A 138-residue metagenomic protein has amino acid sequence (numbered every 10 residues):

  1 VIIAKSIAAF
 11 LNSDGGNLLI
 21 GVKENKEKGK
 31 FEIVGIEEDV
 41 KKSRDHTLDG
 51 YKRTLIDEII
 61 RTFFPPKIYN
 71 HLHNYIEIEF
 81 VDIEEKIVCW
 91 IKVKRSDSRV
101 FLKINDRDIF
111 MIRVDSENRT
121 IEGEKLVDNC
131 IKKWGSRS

Functional and structural regions predicted by a protein language model:
V1-S138: Conserved N-terminal catalytic/coupling substructures associated with nucleotide/phosphate chemistry
